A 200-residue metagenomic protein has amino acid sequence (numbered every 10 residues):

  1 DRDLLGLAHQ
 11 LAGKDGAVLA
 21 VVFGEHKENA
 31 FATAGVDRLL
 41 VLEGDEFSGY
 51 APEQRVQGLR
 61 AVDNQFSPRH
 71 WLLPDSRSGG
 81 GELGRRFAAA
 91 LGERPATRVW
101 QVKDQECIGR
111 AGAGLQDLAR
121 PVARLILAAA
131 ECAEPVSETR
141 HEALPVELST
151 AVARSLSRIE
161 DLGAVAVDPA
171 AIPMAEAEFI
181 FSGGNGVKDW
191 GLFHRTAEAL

Functional and structural regions predicted by a protein language model:
D1-L200: N-terminal glycine-rich FAD/FM-binding segment characteristic of electron-transfer flavoproteins
